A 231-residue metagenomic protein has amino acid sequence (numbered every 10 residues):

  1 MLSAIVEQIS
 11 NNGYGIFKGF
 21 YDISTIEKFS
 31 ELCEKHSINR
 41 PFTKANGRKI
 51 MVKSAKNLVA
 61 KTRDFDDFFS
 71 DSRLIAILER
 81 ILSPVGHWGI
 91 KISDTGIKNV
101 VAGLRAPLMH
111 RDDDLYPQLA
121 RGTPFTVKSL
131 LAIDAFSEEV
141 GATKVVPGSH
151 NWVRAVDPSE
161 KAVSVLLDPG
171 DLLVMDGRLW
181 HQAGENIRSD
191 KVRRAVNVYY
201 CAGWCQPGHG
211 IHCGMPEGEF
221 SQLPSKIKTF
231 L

Functional and structural regions predicted by a protein language model:
M1-N12, F17-M109, L115-Y116: Non-heme Fe(II)-dependent double-stranded beta-helix
G47, L179, G184-L231: Non-heme Fe(II)/2-oxoglutarate
D94-I97, S129-L131, V196-Y200: A structural signal for short, well-ordered beta-strand segments
K98, A135-F136, R178-L179: Short Ser/Thr-interspersed hydrophobic loop/turn segments at strand-loop and sheet-helix junctions that line or gate
L104-L167, C205-M215: Catalytic core of non-heme Fe(II) oxygenases with the double-stranded beta-helix
L115, L173, R178-Q182: Histidine-centered metal-chelating micro-motifs
